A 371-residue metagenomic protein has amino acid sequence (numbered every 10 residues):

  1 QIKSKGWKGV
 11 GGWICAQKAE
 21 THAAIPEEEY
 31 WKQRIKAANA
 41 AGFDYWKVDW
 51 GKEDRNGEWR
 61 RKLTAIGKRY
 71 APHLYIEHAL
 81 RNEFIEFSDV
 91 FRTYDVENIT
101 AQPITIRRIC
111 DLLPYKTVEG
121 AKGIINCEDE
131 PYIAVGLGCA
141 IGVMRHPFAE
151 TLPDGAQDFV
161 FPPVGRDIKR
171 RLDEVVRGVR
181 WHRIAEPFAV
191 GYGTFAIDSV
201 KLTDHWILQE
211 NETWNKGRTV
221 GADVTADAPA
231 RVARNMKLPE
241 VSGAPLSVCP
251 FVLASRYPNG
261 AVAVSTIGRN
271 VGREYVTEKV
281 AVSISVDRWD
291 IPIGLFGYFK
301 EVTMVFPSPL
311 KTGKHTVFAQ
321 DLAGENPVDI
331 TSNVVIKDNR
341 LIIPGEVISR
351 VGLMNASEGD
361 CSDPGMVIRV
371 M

Functional and structural regions predicted by a protein language model:
Q1-D54, L63: Substrate-binding cleft of carbohydrate-active enzyme catalytic domains
G6, G42, A71, Y257-N259 (+1 more regions): Short, well-ordered loop/turn elements at secondary-structure boundaries
C15, H22, R55-V328: Active-site-proximal substrate-binding groove within the catalytic cores of carbohydrate-active enzymes
G313-K314, A323-M371: C-terminal beta-strand-rich structural cap/linker in extracellular carbohydrate-active enzymes
